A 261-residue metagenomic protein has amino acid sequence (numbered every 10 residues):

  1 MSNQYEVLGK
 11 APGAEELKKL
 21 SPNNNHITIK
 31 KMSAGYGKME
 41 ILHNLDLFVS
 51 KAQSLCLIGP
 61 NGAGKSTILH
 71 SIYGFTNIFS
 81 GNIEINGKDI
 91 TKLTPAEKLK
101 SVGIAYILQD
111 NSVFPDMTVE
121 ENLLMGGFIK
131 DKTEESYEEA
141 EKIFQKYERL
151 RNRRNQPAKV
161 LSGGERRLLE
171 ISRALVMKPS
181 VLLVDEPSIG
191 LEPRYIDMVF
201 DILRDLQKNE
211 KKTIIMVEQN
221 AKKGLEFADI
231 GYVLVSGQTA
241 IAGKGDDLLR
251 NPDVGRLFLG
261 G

Functional and structural regions predicted by a protein language model:
I27, L42-N44: Conserved structural motif at the start of ABC-family nucleotide-binding domains
G37, N77, M117-E138, K146-E148 (+2 more regions): ABC-type ATPase nucleotide-binding domains, specifically the catalytic core motifs of the NBD
I58-P60: The feature captures the beta-strand-to-loop junction immediately N-terminal to the Walker
Y73: Helix-to-loop junction immediately C-terminal to a conserved catalytic motif
G81-D89, K100-S101, E135-A140, Q145 (+1 more regions): Conserved ABC transporter NBD signature motif
P157-L161: Conserved ABC ATPase signature
A174-L175: ABC ATPase C-loop
L182-E186: Catalytic Walker B motif of ABC-type/P-loop ATPase nucleotide-binding domains
